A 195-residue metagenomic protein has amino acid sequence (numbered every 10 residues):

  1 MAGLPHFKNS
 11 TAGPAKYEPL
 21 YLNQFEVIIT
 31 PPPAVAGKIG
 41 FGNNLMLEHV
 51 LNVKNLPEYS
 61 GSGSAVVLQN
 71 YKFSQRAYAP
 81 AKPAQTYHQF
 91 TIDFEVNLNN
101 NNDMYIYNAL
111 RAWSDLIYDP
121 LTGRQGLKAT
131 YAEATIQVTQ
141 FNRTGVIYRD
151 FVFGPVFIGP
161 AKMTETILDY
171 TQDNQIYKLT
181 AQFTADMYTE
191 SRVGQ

Functional and structural regions predicted by a protein language model:
M1-G63, S191-Q195: Polar/acidic, low-complexity leader/linker segments enriched in S/T/G and N/D
T11, L98-N101, Y107-W113, D119-P120 (+2 more regions): Flexible assembly/topogenesis modules
N23, T86-F90, A132-A134: A generic structural signal for short beta-strands and their flanking turns/coil linkers
L47-Q69, F73, A132-Y188: Short beta-strand and beta-hairpin "edge-sheet" elements
P57, S62-S64, Q69-K72, D93 (+1 more regions): Core alpha/beta structural scaffold of self-assembling particle/tube/pore-forming proteins
K72-K82, P120-G126: Short secondary-structure capping micro-motifs at structural edges
A79-N102, N174-Y188: Oligomerization/assembly interface segments of phage tail-like spikes and tubes
N100-F153: Acidic, glycine-rich loop-and-strand cores that form catalytic or ligand-binding grooves in diverse globular domains
